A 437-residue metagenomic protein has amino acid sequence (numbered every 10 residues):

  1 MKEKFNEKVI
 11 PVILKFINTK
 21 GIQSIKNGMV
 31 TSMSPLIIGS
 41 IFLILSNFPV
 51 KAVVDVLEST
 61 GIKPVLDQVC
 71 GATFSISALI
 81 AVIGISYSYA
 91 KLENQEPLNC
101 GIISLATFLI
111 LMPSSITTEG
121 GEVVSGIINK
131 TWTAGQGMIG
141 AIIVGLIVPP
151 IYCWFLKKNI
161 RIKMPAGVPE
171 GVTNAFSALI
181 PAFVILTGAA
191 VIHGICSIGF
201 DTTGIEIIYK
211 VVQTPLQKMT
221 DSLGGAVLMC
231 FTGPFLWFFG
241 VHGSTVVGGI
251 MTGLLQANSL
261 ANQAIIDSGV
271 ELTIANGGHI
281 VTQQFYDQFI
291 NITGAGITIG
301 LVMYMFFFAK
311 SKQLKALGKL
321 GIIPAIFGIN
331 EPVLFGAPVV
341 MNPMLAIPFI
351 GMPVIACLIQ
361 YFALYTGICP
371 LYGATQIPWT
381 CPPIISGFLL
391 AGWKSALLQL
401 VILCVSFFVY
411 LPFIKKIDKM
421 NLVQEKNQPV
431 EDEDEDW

Functional and structural regions predicted by a protein language model:
K2-F16, D55-K63, G121-E122, Q263 (+4 more regions): Transmembrane alpha-helical segments and their short flanking loops that form helix-hairpins/helix-helix interfaces
L14, N18-I162, V340, Q360: Early transmembrane hairpin of solute transport permeases
K20, S24-S46, I139-I142, L146-I147 (+5 more regions): Core transmembrane alpha-helical segments of multi-pass membrane transporters/permeases
G21-I22, K26, P165-S177, V212-L216 (+2 more regions): Membrane-interface segments at loop-to-transmembrane junctions
S46-V69, A106-Q136, P165-E170, G199-K218 (+2 more regions): Inter-helical loop and helix-membrane interface segments of multi-pass membrane transporters/permeases
A78, V82, S86, I103 (+22 more regions): Alpha-helical transmembrane segments in multi-pass membrane proteins
N99-F108, G240, G248-G253, F349-I355 (+1 more regions): Central hydrophobic cores of alpha-helical transmembrane segments in multi-pass integral membrane proteins
V184-F308: Generic multipass alpha-helical transmembrane bundles of integral membrane proteins
